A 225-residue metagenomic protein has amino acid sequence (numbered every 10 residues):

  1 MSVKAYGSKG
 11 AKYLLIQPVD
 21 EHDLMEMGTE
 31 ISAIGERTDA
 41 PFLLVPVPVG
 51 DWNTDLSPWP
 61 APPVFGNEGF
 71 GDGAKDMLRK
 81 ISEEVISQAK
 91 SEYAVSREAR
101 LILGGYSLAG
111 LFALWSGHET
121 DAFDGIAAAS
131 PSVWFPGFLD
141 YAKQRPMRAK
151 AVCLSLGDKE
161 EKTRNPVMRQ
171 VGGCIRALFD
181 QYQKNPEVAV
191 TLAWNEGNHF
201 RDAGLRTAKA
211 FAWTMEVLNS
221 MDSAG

Functional and structural regions predicted by a protein language model:
M1-G7: A short loop-to-beta-strand scaffold at the N-terminal edge of the catalytic core in hydrolase folds
K9-A94: Serine-hydrolase catalytic machinery in alpha/beta-hydrolase-like enzymes
I16-D20, S130, L156: The conserved beta1-alpha1 loop
R100-G105, A129: Short beta-strand immediately N-terminal to the catalytic nucleophile in serine-hydrolase-like folds
G104-A109, A113: Gly/Ala-rich beta-loop-alpha elbow adjacent to hydrolase catalytic centers
W115-G125: Conserved hydrolase catalytic core segment
V133-R206, F211-T214: The feature captures the conserved acid-bearing segment of alpha/beta-hydrolase catalytic domains
N185-P186, L218-G225: Alpha/beta-hydrolase-fold serine-hydrolase catalytic core, especially in secreted/extracellular enzymes
